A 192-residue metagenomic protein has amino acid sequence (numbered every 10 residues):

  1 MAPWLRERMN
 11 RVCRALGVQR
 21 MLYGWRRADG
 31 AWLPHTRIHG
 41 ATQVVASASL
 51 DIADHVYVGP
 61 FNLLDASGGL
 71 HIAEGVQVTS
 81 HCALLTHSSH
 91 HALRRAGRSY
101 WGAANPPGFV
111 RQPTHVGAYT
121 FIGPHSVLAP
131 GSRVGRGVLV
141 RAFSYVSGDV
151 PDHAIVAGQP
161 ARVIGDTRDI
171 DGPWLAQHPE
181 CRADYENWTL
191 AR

Functional and structural regions predicted by a protein language model:
M1-H35, G75, C82, S88-R94 (+6 more regions): Terminal amphipathic alpha-helical/low-complexity segments used for targeting or macromolecular assembly
T42-I52, Y57-R133, Q159-P160, D166-R168: Flexible, glycine/small-residue-enriched loop-and-beta-strand segment within the central core of proteins
G148: Short helix N-cap motif at coil->helix boundaries in the Bergerat
